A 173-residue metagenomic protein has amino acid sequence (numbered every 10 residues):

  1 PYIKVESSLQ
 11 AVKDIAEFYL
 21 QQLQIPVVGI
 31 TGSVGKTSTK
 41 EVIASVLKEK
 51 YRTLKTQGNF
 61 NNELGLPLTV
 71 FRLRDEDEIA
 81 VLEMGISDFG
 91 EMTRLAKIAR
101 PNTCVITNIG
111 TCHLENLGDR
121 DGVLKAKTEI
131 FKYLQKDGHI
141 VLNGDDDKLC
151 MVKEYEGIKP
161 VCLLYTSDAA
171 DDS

Functional and structural regions predicted by a protein language model:
P1, R52, K159-V161: Conserved beta-strand segments of alpha/beta enzyme cores
P1-Y2, V141: Short hydrophobic/aromatic-rich beta-strand motifs
I3-L9: N-terminal pre-Walker A segment at the start of P-loop NTPase domains
V5, T56, N143, L163-L164: Conserved beta-strand termini and adjacent loop/short-helix elements that scaffold enzyme active sites in alpha/beta
Q10-G144, K148-E156: Phosphate-binding loop of NTP-binding sites
E41, C162-L163: Proteins enriched for Cys/Gly/acidic motifs involved in redox and nucleic-acid/cofactor modification
Y165-D172: Conserved small/polar residues in nucleotide/adenosyl-binding loops
